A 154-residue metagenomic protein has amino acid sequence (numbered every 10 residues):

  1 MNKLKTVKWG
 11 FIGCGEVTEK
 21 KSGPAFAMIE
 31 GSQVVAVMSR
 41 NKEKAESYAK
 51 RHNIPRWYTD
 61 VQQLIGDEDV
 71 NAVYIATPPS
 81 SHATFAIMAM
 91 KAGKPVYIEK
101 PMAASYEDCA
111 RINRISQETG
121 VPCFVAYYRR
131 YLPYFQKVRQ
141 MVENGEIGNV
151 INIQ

Functional and structural regions predicted by a protein language model:
M1-H52: N-terminal Rossmann-like dinucleotide-binding module
I12-S22, I65-V73, T119-V121: A broad helix-preferring feature
A25-I29, Y48-R51, I87-A92, R111-T119 (+1 more regions): Alpha-helical structural signal in soluble globular domains
S32, N71, K94, V121-P122 (+1 more regions): Short, well-ordered coil/turn segments that N-cap beta-strands
V35, Y58, Y97, P122-F124 (+1 more regions): Structural detector of well-ordered beta-strand residues that form the stable sheet scaffold of enzyme domains
P55-I115: Beta-loop-alpha module in the N-terminal Rossmann-like domain of NAD(P)-dependent dehydrogenases, especially those
A103-Q154: A contiguous active-site-proximal alpha/beta segment in oxidoreductase catalytic domains
